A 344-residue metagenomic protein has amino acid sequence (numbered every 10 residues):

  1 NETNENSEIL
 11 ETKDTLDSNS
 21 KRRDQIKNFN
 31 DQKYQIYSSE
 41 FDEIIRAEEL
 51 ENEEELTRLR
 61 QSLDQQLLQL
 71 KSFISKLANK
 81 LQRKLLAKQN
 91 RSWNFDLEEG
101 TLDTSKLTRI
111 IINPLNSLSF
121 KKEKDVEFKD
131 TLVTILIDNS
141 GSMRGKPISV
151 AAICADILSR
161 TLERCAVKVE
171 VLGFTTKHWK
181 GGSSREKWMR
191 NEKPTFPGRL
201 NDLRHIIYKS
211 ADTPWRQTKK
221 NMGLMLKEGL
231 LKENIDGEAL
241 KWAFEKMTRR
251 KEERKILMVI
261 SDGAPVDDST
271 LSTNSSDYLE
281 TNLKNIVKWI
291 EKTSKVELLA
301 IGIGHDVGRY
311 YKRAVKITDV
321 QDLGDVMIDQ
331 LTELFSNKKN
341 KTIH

Functional and structural regions predicted by a protein language model:
T3-H344: Acidic, glycine-rich A-domain
